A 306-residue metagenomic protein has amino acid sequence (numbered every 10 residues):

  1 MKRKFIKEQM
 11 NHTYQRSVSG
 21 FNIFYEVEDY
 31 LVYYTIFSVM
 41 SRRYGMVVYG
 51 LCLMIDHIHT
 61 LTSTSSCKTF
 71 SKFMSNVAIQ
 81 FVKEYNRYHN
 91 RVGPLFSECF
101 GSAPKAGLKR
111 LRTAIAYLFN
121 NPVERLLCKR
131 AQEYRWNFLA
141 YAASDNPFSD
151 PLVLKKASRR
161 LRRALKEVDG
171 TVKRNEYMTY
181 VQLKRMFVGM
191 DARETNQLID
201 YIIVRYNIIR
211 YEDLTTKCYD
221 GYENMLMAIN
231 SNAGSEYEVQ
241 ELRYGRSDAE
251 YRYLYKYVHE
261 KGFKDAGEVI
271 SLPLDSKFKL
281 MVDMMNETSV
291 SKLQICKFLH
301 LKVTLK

Functional and structural regions predicted by a protein language model:
M1-G50, T64-K306: Short Pro-Cys-Gly-centered "Cys-loop" motif that presents a nucleophilic cysteine in a tight turn
H57-S65: Short beta-strand->loop micro-motif that forms the acidic, two-metal-ion catalytic signature in nucleotide-processing
